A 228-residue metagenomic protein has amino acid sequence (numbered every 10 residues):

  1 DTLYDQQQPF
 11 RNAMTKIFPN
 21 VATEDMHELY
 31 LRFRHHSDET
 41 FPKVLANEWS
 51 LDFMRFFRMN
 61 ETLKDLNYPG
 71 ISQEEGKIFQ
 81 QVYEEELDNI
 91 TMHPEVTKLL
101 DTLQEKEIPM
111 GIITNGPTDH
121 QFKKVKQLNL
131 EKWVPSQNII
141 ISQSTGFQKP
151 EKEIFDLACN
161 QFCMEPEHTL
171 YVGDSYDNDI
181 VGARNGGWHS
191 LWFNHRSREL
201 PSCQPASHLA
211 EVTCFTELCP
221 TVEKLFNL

Functional and structural regions predicted by a protein language model:
T2-H35: Active-site neighborhood of HAD-like aspartate-dependent phosphohydrolases
F10-T15, D52-N60, T118, F122: An amphipathic alpha-helix signature
T15-F18, L63, C159: Residue-level preference for well-ordered alpha-helical positions
P19-R32, L66-F79, K132-S136: Short, surface-exposed acidic
E24, T97, D101, I113-L228: Asp-based, Mg2+/Mn2+-dependent phosphohydrolase catalytic module
E39-Q81: A metal-dependent, Asp-based hydrolase signature
E48, E85-N89, S144-Q148: Short acidic-aromatic active-site loops that bind/stabilize oxyanions
D52-F53, I71-K77, Q81-I112, D119 (+1 more regions): Short, acidic loop-to-helix structural element flanking the phosphoryl-transfer center in phosphate-processing enzymes
